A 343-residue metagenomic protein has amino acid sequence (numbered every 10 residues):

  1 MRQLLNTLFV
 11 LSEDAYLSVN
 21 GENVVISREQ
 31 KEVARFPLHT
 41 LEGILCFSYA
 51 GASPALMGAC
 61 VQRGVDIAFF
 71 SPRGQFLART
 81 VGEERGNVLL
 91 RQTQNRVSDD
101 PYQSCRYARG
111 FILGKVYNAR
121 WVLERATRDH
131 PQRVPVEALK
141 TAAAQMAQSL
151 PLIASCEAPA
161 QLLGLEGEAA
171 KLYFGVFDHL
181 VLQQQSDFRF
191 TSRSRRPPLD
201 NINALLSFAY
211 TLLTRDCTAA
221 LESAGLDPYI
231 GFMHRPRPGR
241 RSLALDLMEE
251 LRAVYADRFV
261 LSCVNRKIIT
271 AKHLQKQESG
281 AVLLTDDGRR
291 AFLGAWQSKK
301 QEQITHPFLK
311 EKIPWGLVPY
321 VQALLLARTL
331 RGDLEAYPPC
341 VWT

Functional and structural regions predicted by a protein language model:
M1-N20, E29, R35, L89-T343: Active-site helix-to-loop segments that bind/position phosphate- or nucleotide-bearing substrates and donors across
M1-P72, G82: Terminal-proximal segments
T40, S48-W121: A surface-exposed, charged beta-strand/loop segment in the N-terminal or early-internal portion of soluble proteins
